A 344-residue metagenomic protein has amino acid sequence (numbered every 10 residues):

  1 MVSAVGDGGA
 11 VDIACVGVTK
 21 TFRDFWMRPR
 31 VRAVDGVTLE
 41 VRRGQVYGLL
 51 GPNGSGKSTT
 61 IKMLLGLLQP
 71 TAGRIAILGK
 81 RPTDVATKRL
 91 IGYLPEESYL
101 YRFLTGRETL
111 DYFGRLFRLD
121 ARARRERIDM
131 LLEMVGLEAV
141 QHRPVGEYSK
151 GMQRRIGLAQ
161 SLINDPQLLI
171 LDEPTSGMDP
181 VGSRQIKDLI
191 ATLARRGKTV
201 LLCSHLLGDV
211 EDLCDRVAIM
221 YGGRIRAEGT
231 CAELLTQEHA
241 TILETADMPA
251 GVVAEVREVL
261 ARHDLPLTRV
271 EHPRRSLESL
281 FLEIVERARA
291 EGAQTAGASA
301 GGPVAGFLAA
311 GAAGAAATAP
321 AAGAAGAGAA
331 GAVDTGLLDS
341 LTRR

Functional and structural regions predicted by a protein language model:
V2-C15, T21-G36: A short, flexible loop at the N-terminus of ABC-type nucleotide-binding domains that lies
G73-T87: Conserved ABC transporter NBD signature motif
D111, R115, A123-V140: Conserved ABC ATPase "signature" region
D165: Conserved catalytic motifs of ABC-family nucleotide-binding domains
L169-E173: Catalytic Walker B motif of ABC-type/P-loop ATPase nucleotide-binding domains
C231-A298: Short, charged/small-residue-rich alpha-helical element at the C-terminal edge of ABC transporter nucleotide-binding
